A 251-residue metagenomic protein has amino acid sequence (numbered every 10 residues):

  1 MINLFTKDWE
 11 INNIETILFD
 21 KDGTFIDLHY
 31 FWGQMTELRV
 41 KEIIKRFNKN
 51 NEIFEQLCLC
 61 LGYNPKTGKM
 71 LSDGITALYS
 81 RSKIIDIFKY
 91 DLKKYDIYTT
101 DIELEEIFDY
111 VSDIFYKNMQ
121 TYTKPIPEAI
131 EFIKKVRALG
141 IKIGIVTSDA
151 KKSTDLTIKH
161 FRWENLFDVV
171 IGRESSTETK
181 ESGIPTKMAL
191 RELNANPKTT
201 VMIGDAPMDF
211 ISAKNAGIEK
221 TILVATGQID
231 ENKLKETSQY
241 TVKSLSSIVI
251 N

Functional and structural regions predicted by a protein language model:
M1-I17, Y30, K134, K151-N251: Asp-based, Mg2+/Mn2+-dependent phosphohydrolase catalytic module
I11-P127, L139: N-terminal helical cap/lid subdomain that shapes the substrate entry/recognition surface in HAD-like hydrolases
I17-F19, E106-V111, Q120, A129-I158 (+1 more regions): Substrate-recognition element of Asp-dependent hydrolases with the DxDx(T/V) motif
T24, T147, D205: Conserved G/P- and acidic residue-centered "switch" motifs that form tight phosphate/ATP-binding loops in soluble
F54-Y63, E131, L139, I145 (+2 more regions): Surface-exposed, interaction-prone regions with an acidic/low-complexity signature
D101-E105, I126, I130, E164 (+2 more regions): Short, structured helix-loop boundary elements
